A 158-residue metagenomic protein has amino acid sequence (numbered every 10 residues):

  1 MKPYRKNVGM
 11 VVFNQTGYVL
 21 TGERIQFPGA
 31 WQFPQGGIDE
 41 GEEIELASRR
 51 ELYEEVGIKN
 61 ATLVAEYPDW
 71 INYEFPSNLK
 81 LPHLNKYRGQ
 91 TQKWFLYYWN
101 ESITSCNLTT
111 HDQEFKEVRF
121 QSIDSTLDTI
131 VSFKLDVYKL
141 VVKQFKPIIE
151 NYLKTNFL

Functional and structural regions predicted by a protein language model:
M1-V19, G37-E40: Conserved N-terminal beta-strand and adjoining loop/helix that marks the start of the Nudix/MutT-like hydrolase domain
F13, I25, E51-E54, T129 (+1 more regions): Short alpha-helical scaffold segments that flank and stabilize functional sites
F27-G29: A conserved beta-turn-beta hairpin within the catalytic core of GNAT-like acetyltransferases that forms part
Q32-Q35: A short gly/proline-enriched turn/hairpin at secondary-structure junctions
I38-S132: Unchanged
S125-L158: Charged phosphate-binding loop/patch that engages nucleotide di/tri-phosphates or the phosphate backbone of nucleic
